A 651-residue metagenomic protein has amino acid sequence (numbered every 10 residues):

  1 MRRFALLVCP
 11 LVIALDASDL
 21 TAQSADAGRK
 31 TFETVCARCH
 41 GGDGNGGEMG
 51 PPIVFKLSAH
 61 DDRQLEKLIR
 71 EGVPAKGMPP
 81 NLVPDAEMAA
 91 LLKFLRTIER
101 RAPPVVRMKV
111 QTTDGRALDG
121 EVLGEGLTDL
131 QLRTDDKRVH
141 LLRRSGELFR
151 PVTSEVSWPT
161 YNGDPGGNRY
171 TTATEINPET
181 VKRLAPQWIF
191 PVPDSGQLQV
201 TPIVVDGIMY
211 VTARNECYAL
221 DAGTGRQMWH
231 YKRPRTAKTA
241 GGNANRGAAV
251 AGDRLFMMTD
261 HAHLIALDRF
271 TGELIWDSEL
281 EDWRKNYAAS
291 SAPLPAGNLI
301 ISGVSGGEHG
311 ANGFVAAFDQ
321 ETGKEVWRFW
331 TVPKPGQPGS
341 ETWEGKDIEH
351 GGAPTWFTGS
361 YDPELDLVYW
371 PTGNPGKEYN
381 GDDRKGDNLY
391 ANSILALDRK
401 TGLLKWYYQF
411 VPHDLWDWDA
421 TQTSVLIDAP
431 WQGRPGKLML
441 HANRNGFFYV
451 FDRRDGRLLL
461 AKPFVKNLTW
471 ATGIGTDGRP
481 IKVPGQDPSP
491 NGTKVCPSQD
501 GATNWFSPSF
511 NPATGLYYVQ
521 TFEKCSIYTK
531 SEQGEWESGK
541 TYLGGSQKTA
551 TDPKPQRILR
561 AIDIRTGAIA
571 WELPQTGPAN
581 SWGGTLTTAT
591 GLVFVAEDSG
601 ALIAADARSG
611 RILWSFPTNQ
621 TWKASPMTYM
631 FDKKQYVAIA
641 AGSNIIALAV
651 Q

Functional and structural regions predicted by a protein language model:
R38, D43, G47-R150, L367: Extracytoplasmic electron-transfer domains, predominantly the class I c-type cytochrome c fold
V152-P186, T331-P338, K482-G485, T549 (+1 more regions): Blade/loop signatures of beta-propeller domains
E155-V156, D206-I208, G252-D253, G297-N298 (+5 more regions): Short coil/turn segments that connect the beta-strands within blades of beta-propeller domains
W188-T201, H230-A249, L274-A292, H309 (+10 more regions): Extracytoplasmic beta-rich repeat domains
D221-T224, D268-T271, Q320-T322, R399-T401 (+4 more regions): Short loop/turn segments that connect beta-strands within beta-propeller blades
D428, F522-E523, T551-R611: Loop/turn-rich, solvent-exposed surfaces of beta-rich toroidal or solenoidal domains
A624-Q651: Blade-level signature of beta-propeller repeat domains, shared across WD40, Kelch, NHL, RCC1 and BNR/Asp-box propellers
